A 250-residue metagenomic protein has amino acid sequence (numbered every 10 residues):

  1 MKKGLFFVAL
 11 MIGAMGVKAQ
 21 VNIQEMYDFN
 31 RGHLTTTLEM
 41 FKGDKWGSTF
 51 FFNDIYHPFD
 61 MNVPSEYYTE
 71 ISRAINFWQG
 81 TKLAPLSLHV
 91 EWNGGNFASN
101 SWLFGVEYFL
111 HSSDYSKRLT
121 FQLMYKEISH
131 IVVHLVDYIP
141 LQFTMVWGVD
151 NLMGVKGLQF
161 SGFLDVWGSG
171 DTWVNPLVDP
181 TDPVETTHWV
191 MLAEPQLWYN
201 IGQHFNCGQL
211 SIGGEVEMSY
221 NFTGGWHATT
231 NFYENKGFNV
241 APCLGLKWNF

Functional and structural regions predicted by a protein language model:
G4-G13: Sec-dependent N-terminal signal peptides
M15-A19: Sec/Tat signal peptide C-region and signal peptidase I cleavage site
N22-D28, G32-F77, T81, P85-H89: Transmembrane beta-barrel domains of Gram-negative outer membranes and organellar outer membranes
E25-R31, I55-F59, V90-N96, L123-S129 (+4 more regions): Transmembrane beta-strands of outer-membrane beta-barrel pores
G32-T36, V63-T69, A98-F104, D137-F143 (+2 more regions): Residues that define the transmembrane beta-barrel architecture of outer-membrane proteins
L38-K42, I71-I75, F104-L110, L123-Y125 (+4 more regions): Residues on the lipid-exposed face of transmembrane beta-strands in outer-membrane beta-barrel proteins
W46-S48, N76-S87, H111-T120, D150-F160 (+1 more regions): Short loop/turn motifs that connect adjacent beta-strands in outer-membrane beta-barrel proteins
I131-G225, W248-F250: Outer-membrane beta-barrel transmembrane domain signature
